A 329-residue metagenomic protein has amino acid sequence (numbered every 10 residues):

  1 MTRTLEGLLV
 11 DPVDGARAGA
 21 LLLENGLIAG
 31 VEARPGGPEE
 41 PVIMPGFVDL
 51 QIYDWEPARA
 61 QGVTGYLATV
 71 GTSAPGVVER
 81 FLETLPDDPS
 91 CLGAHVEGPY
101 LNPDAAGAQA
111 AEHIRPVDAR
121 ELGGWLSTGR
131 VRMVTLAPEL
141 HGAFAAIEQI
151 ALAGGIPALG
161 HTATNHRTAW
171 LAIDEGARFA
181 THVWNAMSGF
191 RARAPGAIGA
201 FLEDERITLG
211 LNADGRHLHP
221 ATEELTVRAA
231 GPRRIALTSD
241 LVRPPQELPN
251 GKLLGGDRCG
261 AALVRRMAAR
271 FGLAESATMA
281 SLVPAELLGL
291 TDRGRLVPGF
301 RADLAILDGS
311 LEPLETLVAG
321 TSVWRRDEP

Functional and structural regions predicted by a protein language model:
M1-E6, L27, E32-A60: Replace "His-x-His-based motif
G7-L8, N25-G26, G320: Glycine-centered positions in the ABC transporter ATPase nucleotide-binding domain
G15-E24: A conserved glycine-rich beta-strand in the N-terminal activation segment of trypsin-fold
P45-G46, R59-L67, N102-T128, W170-M187 (+2 more regions): Active-site gating loops and adjacent loop-to-helix segments of metal-dependent hydrolytic enzymes
Y53-F81, S90-N102, G129-E139, A143 (+4 more regions): Divalent metal-dependent hydrolysis catalytic cores, especially in the metallo-beta-lactamase
P75-V77, A137-A151, H166-R167, F190-G199 (+1 more regions): Active-site-adjacent beta->alpha loops and helix N-cap segments on the catalytic face of soluble alpha/beta enzymes
A200-L209, V227-F300, L304-L307: His/Asp/Glu-enriched, well-ordered alpha-helical/loop segment that forms or immediately abuts the divalent-metal
E286, L296-P329: C-terminal cap of metal-dependent C-N hydrolases
